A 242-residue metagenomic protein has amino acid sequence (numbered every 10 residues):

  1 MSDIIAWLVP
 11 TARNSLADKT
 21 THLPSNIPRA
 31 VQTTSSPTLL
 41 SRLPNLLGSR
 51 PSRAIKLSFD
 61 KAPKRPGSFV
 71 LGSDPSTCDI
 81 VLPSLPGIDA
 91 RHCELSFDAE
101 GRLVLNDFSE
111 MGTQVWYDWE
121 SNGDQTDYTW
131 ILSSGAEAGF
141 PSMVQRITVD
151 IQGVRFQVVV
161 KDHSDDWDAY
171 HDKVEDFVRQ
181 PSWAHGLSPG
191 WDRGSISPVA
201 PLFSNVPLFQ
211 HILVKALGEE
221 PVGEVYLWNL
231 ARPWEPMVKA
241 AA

Functional and structural regions predicted by a protein language model:
M1-L85, A138-W191: Intrinsically disordered, low-complexity acidic Ser/Thr-rich regulatory segments
P63, L85, V104-D107, Y117 (+3 more regions): Short amphipathic alpha-helical molecular recognition features
G67, D89-R91, F209: Short beta-strand or tight-loop elements that sit immediately N-terminal to catalytic metal-binding acidic residues
V70-D74, E94, N205, P236: Surface-exposed beta-strand-to-loop junctions that form interaction patches on eukaryotic regulatory domains
T77-P86, A90-R155: Forkhead-associated
P201-E235: ATP-binding glycine-rich phosphate-binding loop
A241: Conserved beta3-strand ATP-binding lysine motif
